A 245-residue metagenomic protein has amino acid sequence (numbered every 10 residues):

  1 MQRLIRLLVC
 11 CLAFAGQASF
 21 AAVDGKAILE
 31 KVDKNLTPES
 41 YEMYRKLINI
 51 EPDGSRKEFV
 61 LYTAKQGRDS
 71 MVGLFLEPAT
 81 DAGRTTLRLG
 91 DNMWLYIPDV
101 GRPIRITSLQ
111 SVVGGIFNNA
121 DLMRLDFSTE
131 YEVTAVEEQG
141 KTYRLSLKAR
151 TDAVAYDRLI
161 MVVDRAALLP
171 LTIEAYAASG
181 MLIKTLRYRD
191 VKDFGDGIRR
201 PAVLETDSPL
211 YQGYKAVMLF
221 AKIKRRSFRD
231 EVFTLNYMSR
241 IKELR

Functional and structural regions predicted by a protein language model:
M1-R6: Positively charged n-region of N-terminal signal peptides that target proteins for export
L7-Q17: Bacterial N-terminal signal peptides
A22-S40, K46-I48, S55-K57, T80-D157 (+3 more regions): Flexible, processing/modification-adjacent segments and terminal tails in exported/periplasmic/extracellular proteins
Y41-E42, G67: Extracellular or lumenal secretory-pathway regions
Y62-A64, R84-R88, L159-M161, M218: Broad, structure-driven detector of short, well-ordered beta-strand segments within folded domains
A64-Q66, L89-G90, S108-V113, R189-K192 (+1 more regions): A short, sequence-level motif marking secondary-structure junctions
V72-D81: N-terminal post-signal-peptidase region of extra-cytosolic proteins
G140-L235: Gly/Pro-enriched, hydrophobic low-complexity segments that function as extracytoplasmic propeptides/linkers
